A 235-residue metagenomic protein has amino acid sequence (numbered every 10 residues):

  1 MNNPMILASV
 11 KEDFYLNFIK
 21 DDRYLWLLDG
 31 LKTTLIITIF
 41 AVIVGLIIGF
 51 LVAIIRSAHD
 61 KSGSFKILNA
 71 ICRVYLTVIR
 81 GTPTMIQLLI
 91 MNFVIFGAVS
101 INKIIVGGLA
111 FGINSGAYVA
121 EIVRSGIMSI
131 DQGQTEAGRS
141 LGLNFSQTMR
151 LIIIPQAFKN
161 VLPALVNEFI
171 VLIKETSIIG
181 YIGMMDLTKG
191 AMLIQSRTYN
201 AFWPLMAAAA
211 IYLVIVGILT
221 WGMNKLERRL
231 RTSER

Functional and structural regions predicted by a protein language model:
N2-R235: Transmembrane alpha-helices and adjacent helix-loop boundaries
